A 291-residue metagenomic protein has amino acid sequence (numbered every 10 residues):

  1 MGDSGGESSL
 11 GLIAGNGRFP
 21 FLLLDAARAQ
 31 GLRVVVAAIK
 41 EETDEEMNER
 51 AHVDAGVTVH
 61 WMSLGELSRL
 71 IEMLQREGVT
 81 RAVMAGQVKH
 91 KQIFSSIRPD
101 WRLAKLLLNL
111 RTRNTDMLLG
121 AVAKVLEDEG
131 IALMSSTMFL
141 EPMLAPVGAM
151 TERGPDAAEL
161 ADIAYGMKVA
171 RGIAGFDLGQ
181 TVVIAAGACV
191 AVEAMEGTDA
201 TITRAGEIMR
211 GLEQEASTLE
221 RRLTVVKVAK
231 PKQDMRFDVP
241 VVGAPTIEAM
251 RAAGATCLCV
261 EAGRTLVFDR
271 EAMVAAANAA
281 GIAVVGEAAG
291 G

Functional and structural regions predicted by a protein language model:
M1-G6, A51-H52, Q75-E77, V125-L126 (+6 more regions): Solvent-exposed alpha-helices and their adjacent loops that cap or buttress functional pockets in soluble metabolic
D3-I39, G65: N-terminal basic/disordered segments at the start of proteins
L10, T58, L103-D116, A149-E159 (+1 more regions): Flexible, glycine/proline-enriched loop segments at strand-loop-helix junctions that form or flank small-ligand binding
L12-A14, V36-A37, A82-A85, T115 (+6 more regions): General beta-strand structural signal in soluble alpha/beta enzymes
I13, G17, A27, A132-I247: Conserved mixed alpha/beta catalytic, RNA-binding, or beta-rich assembly cores of soluble enzyme, regulatory
I13, P20-L22, T43, K124-M134 (+2 more regions): Catalytic domains of riboflavin
I39-E72, R76-V79, S96-K105, A200-G291: Feature captures the catalytic cores and cofactor-binding loops of soluble hydro-lyases/lyases that act on carboxylate
L67-L140: N-terminal glycine-rich phosphate/adenylate-binding segment common to multiple enzyme folds
